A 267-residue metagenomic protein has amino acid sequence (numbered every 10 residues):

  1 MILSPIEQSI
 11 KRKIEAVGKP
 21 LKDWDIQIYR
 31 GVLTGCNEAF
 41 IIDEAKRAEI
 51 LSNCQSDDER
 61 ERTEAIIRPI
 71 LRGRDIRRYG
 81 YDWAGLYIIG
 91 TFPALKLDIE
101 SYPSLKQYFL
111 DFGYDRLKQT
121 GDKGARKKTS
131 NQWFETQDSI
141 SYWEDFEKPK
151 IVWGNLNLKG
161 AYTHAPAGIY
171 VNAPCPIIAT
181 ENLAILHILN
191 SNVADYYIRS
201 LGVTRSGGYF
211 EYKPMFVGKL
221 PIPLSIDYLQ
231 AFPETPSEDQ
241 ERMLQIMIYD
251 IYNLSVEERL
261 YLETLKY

Functional and structural regions predicted by a protein language model:
M1-L229, D250: Polybasic, glycine- and aromatic-enriched phosphate-binding surface used to engage nucleic acids
S191, I226-Y267: Amphipathic alpha-helical coiled-coil/heptad-repeat segments
